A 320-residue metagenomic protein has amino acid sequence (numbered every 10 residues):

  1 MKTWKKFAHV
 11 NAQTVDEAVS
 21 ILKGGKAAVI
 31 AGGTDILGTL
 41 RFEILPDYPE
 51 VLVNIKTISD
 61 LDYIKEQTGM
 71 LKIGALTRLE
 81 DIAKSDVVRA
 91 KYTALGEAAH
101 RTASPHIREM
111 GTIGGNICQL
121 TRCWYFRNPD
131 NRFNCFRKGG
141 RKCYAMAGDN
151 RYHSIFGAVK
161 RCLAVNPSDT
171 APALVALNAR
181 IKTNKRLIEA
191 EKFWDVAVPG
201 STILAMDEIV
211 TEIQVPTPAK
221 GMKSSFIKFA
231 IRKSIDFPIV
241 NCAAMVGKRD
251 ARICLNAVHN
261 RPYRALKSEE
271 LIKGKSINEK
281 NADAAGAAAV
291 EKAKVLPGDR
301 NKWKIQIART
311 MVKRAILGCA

Functional and structural regions predicted by a protein language model:
M1-A320: C-terminal structural segment of proteins
